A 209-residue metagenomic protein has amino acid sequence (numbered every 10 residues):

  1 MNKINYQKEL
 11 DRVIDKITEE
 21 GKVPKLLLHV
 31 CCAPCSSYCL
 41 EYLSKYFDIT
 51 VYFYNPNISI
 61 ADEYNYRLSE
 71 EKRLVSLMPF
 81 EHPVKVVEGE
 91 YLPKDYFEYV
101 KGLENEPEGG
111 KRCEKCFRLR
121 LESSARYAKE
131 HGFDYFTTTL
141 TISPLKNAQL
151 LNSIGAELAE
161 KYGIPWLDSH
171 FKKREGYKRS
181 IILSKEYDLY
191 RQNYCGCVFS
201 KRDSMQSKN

Functional and structural regions predicted by a protein language model:
M1-Y38, Y46-N209: Nucleotide-activated chemistry modules centered on ATP-dependent adenylation/adenylyltransferase
L43: Aromatic pocket-lining residues of Rossmann-like dinucleotide-binding sites
